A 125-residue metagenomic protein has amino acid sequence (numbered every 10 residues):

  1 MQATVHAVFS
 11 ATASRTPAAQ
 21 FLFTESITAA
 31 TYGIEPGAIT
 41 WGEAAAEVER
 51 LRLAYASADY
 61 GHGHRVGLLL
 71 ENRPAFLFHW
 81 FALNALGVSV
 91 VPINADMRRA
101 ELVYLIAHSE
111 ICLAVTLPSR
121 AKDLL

Functional and structural regions predicted by a protein language model:
M1, S10-S14, A56, I106-A107 (+1 more regions): Alpha-helix boundary recognition
M1-I27, A46: A short N-terminal helical cap/helix-turn-helix that marks the beginning of AMP-binding/adenylate-forming
V8, A85-L125: Structural core segment of the AMP-binding/adenylate-forming
T16-P17, V48, R52, L86: Generic helix-packing signal
P17, I34, V88, P92: Residue-level signal for pocket-adjacent positions within structured domains
L22-R73, L77-F81, R98-V103, A107: Conserved AMP-binding/adenylate-forming core of the ANL superfamily
